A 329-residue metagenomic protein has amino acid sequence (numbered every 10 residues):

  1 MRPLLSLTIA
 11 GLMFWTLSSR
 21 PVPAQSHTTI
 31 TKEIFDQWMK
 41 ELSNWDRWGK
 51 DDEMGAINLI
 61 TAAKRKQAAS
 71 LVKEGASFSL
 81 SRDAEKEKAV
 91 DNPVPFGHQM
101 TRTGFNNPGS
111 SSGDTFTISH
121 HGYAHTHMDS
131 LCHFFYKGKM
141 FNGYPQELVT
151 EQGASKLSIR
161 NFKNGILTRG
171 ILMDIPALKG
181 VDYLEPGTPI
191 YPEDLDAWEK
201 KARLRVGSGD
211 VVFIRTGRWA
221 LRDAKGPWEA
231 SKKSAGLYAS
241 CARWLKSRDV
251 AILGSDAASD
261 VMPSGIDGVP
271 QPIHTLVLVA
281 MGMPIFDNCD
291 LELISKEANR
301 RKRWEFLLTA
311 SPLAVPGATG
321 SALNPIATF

Functional and structural regions predicted by a protein language model:
M1-L4: Positively charged n-region of N-terminal signal peptides that target proteins for export
S6-T16: Bacterial N-terminal signal peptides
S19-P21: N-terminal signal peptide c-region/cleavage motif recognized by signal peptidases
P23-F329: Active-/binding-site microenvironments in catalytic and ligand-binding cores
